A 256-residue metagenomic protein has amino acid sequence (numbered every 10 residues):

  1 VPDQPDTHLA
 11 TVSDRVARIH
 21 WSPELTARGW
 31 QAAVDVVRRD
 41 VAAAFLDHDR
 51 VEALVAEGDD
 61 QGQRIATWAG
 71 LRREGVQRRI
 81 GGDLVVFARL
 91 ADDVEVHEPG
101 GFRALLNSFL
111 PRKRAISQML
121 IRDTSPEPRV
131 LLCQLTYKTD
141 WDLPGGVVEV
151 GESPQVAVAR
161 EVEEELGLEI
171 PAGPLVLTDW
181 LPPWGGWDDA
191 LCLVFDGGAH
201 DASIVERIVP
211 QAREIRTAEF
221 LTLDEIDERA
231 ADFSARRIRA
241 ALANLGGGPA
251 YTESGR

Functional and structural regions predicted by a protein language model:
V12-T26, Q31, W141-G146: Conserved acetyl-CoA binding element of GNAT-fold acetyltransferases
R28-A42, W68, P154-A159: Conserved acetyl-CoA-binding loop-helix of GNAT-fold acetyltransferases
A44-A56: Conserved GNAT acetyl-CoA-binding A-motif
L54, G70-V86: Conserved catalytic-core motifs of GNAT/GCN5-like acyltransferases
A91-L120, T124: Acidic, metal-coordinating catalytic segment for phosphate/diphosphate chemistry, firing primarily on the Nudix
P126-E164: Conserved Nudix-box catalytic region and its N-terminal flanking loop in Nudix hydrolases and closely related
V148-P171, D179-S234, G255: Unchanged
R239-R256: Charged phosphate-binding loop/patch that engages nucleotide di/tri-phosphates or the phosphate backbone of nucleic
